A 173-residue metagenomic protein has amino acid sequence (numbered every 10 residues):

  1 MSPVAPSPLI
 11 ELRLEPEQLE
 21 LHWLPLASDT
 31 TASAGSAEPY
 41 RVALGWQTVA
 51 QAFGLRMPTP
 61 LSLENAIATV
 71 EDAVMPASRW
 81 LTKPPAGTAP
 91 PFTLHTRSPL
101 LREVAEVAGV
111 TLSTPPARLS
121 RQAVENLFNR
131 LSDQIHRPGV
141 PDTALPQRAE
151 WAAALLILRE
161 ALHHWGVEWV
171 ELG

Functional and structural regions predicted by a protein language model:
S2-L9, L21, P39-G173: Helical "lid/coupling" subdomains associated with nucleotide-phosphate turnover
E11-R13: Conserved catalytic-loop position in the HRD/HxD motif
L19-L26, T30-S33: Short beta-strand scaffold segments in enzyme catalytic cores
